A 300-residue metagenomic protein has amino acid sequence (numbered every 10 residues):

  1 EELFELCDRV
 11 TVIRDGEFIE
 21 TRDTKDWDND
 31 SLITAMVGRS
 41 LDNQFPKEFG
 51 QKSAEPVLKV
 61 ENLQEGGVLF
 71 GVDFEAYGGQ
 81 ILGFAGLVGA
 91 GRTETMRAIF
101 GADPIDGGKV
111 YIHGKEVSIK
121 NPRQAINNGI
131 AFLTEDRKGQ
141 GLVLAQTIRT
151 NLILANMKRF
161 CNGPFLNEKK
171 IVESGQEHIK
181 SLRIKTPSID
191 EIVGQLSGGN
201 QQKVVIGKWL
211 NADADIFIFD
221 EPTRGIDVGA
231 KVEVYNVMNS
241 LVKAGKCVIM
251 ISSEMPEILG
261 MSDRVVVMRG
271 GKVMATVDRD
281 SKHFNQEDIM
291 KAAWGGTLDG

Functional and structural regions predicted by a protein language model:
E1-G300: Glycine-rich phosphate-binding loops of nucleotide-dependent enzymes
